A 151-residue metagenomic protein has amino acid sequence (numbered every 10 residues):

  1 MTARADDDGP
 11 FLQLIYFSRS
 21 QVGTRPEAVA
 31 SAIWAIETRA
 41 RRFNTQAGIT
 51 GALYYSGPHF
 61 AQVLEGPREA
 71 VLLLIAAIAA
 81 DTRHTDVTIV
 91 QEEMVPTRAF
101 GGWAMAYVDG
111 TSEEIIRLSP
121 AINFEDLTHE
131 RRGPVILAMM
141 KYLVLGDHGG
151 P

Functional and structural regions predicted by a protein language model:
M1-P151: Charge-rich, low-complexity N-terminal segments
